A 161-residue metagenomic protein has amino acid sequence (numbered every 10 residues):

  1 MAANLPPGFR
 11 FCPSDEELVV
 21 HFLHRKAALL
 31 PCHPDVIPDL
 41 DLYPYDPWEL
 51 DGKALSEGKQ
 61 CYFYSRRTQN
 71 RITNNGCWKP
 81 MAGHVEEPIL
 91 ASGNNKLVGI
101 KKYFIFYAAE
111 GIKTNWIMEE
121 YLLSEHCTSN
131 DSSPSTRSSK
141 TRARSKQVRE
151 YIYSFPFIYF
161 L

Functional and structural regions predicted by a protein language model:
M1-K113, C127-S133: Structural scaffold elements adjacent to functional motifs in cytosolic proteins
M1-P7, H126-L161: Intrinsically disordered, low-complexity acidic/polar and Pro/Ser/Thr-rich regulatory regions that often function as
K101-Y103, N115, K146-E150: Extracellular structured ligand-interaction cores
